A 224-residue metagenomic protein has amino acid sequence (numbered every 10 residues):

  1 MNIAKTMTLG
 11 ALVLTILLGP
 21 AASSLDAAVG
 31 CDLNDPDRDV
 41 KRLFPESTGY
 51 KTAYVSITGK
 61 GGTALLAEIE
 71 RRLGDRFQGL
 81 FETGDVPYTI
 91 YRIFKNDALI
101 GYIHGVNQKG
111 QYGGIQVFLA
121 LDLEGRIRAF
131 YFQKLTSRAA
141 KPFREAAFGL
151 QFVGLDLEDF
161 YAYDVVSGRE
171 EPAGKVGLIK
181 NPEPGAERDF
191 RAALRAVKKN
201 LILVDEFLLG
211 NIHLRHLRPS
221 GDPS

Functional and structural regions predicted by a protein language model:
M1-A11: Bacterial N-terminal signal peptides that target proteins for export
N2, G19-Q116, L123-S224: Intrinsically disordered terminal and processing segments
G10-P20: Bacterial N-terminal signal peptides
